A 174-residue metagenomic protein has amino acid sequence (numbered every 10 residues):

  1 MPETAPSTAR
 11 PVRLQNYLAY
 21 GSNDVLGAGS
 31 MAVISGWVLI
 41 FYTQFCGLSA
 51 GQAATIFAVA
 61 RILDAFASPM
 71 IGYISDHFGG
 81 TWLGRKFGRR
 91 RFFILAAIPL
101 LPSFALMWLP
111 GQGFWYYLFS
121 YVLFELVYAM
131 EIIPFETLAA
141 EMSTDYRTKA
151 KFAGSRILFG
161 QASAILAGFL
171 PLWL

Functional and structural regions predicted by a protein language model:
P2-L174: Membrane-embedded alpha-helical bundles of multi-pass transporters/translocases, especially carrier/permease families
